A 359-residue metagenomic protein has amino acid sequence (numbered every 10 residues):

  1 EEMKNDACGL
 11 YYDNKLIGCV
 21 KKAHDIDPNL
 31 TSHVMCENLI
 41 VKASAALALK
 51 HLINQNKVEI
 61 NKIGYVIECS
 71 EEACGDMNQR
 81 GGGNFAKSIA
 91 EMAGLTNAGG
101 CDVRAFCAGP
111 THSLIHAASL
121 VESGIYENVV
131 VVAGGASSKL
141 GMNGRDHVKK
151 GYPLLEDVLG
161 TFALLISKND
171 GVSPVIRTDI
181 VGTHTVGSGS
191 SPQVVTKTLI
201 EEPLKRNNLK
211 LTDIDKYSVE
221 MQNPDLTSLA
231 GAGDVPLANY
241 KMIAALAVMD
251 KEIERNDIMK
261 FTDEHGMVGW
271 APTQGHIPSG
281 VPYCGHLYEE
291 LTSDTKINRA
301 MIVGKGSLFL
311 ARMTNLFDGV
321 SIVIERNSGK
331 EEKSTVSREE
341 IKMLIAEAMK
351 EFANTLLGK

Functional and structural regions predicted by a protein language model:
E1-N38, D146-L211, M249, I253 (+3 more regions): Condensing-enzyme catalytic core mediating Claisen C-C bond formation in acyl metabolism
M3-R145, E156-D157, F162: Glycine- and small hydrophobic-enriched segments that form the cores of compact globular domains
Y11-Y12, Y65, Y126, Y152 (+4 more regions): Sequence-level detector for tyrosine residue identity
C36-N38, K42, A46, G75-G83 (+3 more regions): Claisen-condensing/thiolase-fold acyl-transfer catalytic domains that form or cleave C-C bonds in fatty acid
A45, V66-E68, I89, V131 (+6 more regions): Generic structural hydrophobic/aromatic packing signal, biased to beta-strands
A48-Y65, L199-K216, D234, A247 (+1 more regions): Phosphate/pyrophosphate-binding loops at sites that engage ATP/ADP/AMP, CoA/4′-phosphopantetheine, polyphosphate
K62-C69, G100-D102, E127-G134, V175-I180 (+3 more regions): Beta-strand segments within the central parallel beta-sheet cores of soluble alpha/beta enzyme folds
G141-R145, I176-T178, S228-A230: A short secondary-structure junction signal
